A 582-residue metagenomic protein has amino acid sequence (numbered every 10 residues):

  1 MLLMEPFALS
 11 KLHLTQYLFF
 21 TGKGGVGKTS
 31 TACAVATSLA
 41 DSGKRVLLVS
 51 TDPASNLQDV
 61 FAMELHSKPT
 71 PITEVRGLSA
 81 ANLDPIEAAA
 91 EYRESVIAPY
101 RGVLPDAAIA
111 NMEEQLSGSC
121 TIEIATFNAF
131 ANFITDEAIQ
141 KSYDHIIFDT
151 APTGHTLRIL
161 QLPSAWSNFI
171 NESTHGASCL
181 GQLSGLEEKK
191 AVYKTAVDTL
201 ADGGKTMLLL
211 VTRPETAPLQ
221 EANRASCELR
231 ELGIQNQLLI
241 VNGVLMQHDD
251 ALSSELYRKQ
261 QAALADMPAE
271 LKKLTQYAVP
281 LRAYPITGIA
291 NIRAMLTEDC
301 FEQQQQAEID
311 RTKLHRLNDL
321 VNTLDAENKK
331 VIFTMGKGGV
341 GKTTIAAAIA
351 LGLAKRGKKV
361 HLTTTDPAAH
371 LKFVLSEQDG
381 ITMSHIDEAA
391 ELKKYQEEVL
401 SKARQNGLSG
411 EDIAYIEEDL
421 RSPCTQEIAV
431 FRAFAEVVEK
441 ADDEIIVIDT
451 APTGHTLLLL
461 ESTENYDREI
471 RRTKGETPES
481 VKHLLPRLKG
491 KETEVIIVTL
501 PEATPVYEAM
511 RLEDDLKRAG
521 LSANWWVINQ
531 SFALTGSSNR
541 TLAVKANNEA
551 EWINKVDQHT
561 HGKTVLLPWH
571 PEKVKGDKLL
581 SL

Functional and structural regions predicted by a protein language model:
L2-L12, E64, V197-I332, K489-T493 (+1 more regions): C-terminal lobe/tail of nucleotide-utilizing enzymes
K11-L12, L39-S42, I72-E74, D136-K141 (+7 more regions): Conserved catalytic network of the ASCE P-loop NTPase/AAA+ motor domain
T15, K44, K141-Y143, K205 (+5 more regions): Short, high-confidence coil segments that cap the C-terminus of an alpha-helix and link into the following beta-strand
F19-F20, V35-L39, L48-P53, L57 (+13 more regions): Short, structured motif recognition centered on aromatic/hydrophobic residues
F19-L83, T150, L160-S164, F333-E391 (+1 more regions): Walker A/P-loop NTP-binding active-site region of P-loop NTPases, recognizing the glycine-rich GxxxxGKT/S
S55-T121, A369-R421: P-loop NTPase motor core
S55-V60, A88-Y92, G154-R158, L219-Q220 (+8 more regions): Switch/connector loops and helix/strand junctions flanking conserved nucleotide-binding motifs in nucleotide-processing
R101-E215, Q220-R224, G407-T504, E508-R511: Phosphate/Mg2+-binding loops and adjacent switch elements in nucleotide/diphosphate-handling enzyme cores
